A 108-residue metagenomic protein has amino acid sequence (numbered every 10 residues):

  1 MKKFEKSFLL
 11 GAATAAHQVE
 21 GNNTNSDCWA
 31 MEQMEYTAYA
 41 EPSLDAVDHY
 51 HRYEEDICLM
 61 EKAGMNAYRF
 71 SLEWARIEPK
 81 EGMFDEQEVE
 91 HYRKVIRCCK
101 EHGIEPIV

Functional and structural regions predicted by a protein language model:
M1-V108: Non-catalytic accessory regions flanking glycosidase/transglycosidase catalytic cores in CAZymes
